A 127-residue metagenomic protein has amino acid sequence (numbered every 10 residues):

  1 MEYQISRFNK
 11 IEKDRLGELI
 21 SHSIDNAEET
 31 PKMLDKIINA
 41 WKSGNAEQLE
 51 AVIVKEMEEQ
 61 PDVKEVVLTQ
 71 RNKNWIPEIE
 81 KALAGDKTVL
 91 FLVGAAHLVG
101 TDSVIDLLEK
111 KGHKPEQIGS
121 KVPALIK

Functional and structural regions predicted by a protein language model:
M1-A84, L125-I126: Hydrophobic, often amphipathic alpha-helical segments used for membrane interaction and targeting
E65-K127: C-terminal soluble interaction/assembly domains
